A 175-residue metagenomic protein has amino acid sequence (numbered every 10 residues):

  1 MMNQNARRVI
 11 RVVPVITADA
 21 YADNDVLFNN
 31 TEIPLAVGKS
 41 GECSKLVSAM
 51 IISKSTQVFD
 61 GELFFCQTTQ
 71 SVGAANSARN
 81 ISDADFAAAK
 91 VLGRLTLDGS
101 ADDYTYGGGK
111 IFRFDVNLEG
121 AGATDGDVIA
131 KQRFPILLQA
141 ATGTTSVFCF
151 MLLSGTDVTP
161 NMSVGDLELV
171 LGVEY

Functional and structural regions predicted by a protein language model:
M1-Y175: Surface-exposed, low-hydrophobicity beta-strand/loop segments enriched in small/polar/acidic residues
